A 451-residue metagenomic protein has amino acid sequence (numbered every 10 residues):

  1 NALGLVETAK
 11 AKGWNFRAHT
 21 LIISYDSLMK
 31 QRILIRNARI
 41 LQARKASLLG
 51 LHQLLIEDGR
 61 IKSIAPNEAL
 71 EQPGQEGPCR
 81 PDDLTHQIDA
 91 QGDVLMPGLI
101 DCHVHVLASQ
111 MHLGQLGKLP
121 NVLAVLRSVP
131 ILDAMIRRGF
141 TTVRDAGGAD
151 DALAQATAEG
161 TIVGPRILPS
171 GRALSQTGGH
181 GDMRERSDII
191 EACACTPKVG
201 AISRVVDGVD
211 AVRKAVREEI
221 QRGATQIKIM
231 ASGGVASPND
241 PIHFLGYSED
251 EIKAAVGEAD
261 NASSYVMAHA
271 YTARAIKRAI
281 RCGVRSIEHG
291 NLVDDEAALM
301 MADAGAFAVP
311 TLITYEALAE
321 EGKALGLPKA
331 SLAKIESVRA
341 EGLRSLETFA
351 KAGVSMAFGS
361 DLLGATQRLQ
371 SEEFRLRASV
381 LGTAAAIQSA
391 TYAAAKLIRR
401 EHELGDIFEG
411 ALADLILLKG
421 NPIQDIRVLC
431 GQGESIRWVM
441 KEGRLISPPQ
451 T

Functional and structural regions predicted by a protein language model:
Y25, M29-I33, I40-M96: Histidine-rich, glycine-flanked metal-binding segment
Q42, S389-Y392, K396, E409-T451: C-terminal cap of metal-dependent C-N hydrolases
D93-E159, T177-E185, D250, R274 (+1 more regions): Metal-associated gating/positioning segment near the N- to mid-region
L107-L126, D133-I136, G171, T177-I202 (+2 more regions): Active-site gating loops and adjacent loop-to-helix segments of metal-dependent hydrolytic enzymes
Q110-L113, S237-N239, R274-C282, L312-L327 (+2 more regions): Histidine/acidic-residue-rich catalytic or RNA/ligand-binding cores of hydrolases and nuclease-related proteins
D210-A308, A324-G326, E336-M356, H402: Histidine/acidic residue-rich metal-binding segments in metalloenzymes
N261, G326-A330, V338-P422: His/Asp/Glu-enriched, well-ordered alpha-helical/loop segment that forms or immediately abuts the divalent-metal
